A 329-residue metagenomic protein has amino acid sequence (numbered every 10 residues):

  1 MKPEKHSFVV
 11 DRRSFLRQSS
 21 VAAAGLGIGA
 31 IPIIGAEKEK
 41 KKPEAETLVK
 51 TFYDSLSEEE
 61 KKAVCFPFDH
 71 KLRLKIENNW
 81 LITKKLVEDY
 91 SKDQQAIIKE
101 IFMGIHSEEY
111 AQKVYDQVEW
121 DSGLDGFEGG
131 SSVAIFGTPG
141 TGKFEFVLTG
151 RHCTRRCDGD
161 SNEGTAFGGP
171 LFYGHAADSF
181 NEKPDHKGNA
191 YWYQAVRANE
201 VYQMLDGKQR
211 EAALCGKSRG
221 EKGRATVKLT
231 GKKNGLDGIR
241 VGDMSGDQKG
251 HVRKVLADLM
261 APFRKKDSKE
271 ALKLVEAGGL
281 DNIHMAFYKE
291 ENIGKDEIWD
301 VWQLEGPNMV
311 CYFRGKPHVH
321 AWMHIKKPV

Functional and structural regions predicted by a protein language model:
M1-S14: N-terminal secretory signal peptides
K5-S7, I28-I31: Low-complexity, intrinsically disordered short peptide segments enriched in small/polar/basic residues
F8-V9, S20, I33: Detector for intrinsically disordered, low-structure N-terminal pre-sequences
R12-I28: N-terminal export leaders
A22, G29-A30, Q112, K266: Short, polar/charged, Gly/Pro-enriched helix-capping and turn/loop motifs at alpha-helix termini and inter-helix linkers
A30-E39: Bacterial Sec-dependent signal peptides at the C-terminal "C-region" and cleavage site
E39-E58, K62-V329: A cross-kingdom marker for long, charged
